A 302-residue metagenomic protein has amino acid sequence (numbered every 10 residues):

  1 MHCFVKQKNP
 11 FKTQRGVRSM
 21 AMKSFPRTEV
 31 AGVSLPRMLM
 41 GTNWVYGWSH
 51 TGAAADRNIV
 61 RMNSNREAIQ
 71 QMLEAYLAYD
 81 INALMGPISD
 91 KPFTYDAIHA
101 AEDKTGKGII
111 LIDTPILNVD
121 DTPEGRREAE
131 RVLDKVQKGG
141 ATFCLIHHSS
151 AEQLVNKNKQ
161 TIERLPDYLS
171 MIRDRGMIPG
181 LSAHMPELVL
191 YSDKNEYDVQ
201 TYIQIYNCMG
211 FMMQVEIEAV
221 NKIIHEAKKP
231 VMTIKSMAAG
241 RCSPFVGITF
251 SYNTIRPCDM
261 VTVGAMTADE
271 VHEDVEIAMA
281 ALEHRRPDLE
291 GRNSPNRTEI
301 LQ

Functional and structural regions predicted by a protein language model:
H2-S19: Short, Lys/Arg-enriched N-terminal segments with co-localized hydrophobic residues within the first ~10-30 amino acids
M20-N43, G47-G52: N-terminal amphipathic alpha-helix/helix-capping segment at the start of soluble metabolic enzymes
T28-R37, D56, R61, E67-M85 (+3 more regions): Structured C-terminal cap/extension of enzyme domains
M40, P179, V231: Conserved, mostly hydrophobic/aromatic
N43-V45, S89, T114-D120, S149-A151 (+4 more regions): Active-site beta-loop-alpha junctions enriched in small/polar residues
M62-K159: Active-site beta->alpha loop and helix N-cap motifs at the rims of alpha/beta catalytic domains
D90-K104, E152-Y168, P186, M212-N221 (+2 more regions): Active-site-adjacent beta->alpha loops and helix N-cap segments on the catalytic face of soluble alpha/beta enzymes
G139-T142, R173-R175, K194-I203, E226-P230 (+1 more regions): Glycine-enriched alpha-helix->loop->beta-strand junction motifs that scaffold or abut catalytic
